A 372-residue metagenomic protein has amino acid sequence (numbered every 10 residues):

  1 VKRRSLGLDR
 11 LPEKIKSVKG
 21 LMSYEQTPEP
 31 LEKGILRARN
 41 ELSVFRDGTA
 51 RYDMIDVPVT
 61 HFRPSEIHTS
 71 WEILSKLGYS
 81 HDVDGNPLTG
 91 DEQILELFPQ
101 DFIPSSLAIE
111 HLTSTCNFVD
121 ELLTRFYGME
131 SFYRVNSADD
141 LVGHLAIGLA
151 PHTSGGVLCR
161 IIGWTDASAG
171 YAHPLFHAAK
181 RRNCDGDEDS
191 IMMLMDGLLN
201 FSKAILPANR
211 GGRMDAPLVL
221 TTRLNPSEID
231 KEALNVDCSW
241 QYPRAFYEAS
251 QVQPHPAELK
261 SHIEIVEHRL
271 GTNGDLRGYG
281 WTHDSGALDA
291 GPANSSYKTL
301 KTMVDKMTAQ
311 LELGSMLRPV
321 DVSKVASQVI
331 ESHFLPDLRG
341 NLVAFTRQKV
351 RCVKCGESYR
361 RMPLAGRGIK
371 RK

Functional and structural regions predicted by a protein language model:
V1-K372: Conserved core architecture of multi-subunit DNA-directed RNA polymerases
